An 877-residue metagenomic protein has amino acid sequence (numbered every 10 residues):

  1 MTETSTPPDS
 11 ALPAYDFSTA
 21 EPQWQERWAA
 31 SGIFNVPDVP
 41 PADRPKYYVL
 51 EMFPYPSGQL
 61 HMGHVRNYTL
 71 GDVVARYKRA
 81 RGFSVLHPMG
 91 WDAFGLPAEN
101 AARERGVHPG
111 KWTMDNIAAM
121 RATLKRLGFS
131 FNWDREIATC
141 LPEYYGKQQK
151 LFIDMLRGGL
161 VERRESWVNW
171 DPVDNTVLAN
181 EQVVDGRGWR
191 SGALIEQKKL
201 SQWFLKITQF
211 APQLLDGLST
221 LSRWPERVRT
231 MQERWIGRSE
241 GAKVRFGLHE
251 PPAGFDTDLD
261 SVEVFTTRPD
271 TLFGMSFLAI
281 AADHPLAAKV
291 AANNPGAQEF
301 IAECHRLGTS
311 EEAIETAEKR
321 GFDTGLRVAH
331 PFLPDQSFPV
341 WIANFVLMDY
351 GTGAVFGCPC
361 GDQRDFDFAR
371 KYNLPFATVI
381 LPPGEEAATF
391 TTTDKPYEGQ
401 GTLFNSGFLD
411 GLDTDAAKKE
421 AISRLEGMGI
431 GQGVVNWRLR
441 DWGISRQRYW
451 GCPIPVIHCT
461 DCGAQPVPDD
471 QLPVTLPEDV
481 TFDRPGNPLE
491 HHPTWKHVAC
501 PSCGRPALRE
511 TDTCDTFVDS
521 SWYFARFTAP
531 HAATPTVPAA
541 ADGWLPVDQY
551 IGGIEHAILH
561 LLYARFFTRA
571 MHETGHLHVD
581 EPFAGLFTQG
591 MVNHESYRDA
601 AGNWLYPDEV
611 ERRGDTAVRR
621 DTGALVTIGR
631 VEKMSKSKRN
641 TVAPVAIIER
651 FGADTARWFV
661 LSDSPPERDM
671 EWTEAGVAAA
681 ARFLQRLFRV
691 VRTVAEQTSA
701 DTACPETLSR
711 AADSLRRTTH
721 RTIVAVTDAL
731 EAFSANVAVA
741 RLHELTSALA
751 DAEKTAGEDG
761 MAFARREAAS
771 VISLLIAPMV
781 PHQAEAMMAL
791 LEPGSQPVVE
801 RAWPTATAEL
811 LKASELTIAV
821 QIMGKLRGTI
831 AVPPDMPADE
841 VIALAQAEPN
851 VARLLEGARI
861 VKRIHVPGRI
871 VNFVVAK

Functional and structural regions predicted by a protein language model:
M1-K46, A281-H284, N294, P375-G384 (+10 more regions): Basic, alpha-helical terminal appendages of large translation-related enzymes
T2-S5, A14, Q23, R27-S31 (+7 more regions): Residue patterns forming the tRNA-binding/recognition surfaces of aminoacyl-tRNA synthetases and related DALR
E3-L50, R79-P88, K111-A119, R223 (+2 more regions): Conserved oxyanion/phosphate-binding beta-strand-loop segments in alpha/beta enzyme cores
L12-Y15, S239-K243, L381-G384, F390-T392 (+9 more regions): Long, charged, mostly alpha-helical binding arms that flank functional sites
P13-Q25, K147-L381, P488, A499 (+5 more regions): NTP-handling and nucleic-acid-processing catalytic cores
P37-V107, T113, E136-L151, T266-T267 (+2 more regions): N-terminal catalytic cores of NTP/NDP-binding nucleotidyl/phosphoryl-transfer enzymes
D92, R157-W170, G433-C462, L562 (+5 more regions): Helix-rich, typically C-terminal accessory recognition domains appended to large enzymatic cores
R227-E263, L307-Q336, V340, W442-I444 (+8 more regions): Flexible, glycine/threonine-enriched loop-and-boundary segments that flank and lead into catalytic domains of large
